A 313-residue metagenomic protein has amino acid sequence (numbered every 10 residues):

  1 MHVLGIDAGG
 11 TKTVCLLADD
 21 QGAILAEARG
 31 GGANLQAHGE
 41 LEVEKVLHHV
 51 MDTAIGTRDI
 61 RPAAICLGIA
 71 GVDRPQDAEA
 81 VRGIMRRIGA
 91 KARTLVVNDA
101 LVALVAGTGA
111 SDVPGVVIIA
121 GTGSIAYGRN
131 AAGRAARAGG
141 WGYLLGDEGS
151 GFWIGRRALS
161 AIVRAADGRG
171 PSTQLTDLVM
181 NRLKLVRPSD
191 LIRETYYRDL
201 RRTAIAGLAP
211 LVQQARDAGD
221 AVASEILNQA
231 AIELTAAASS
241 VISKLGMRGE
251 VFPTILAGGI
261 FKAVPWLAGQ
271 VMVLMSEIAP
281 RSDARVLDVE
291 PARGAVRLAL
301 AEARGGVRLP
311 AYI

Functional and structural regions predicted by a protein language model:
M1-G56, I60-P62, R86, A106-G115 (+1 more regions): ATP-binding/phosphotransfer module of carbohydrate and carboxylate kinases, centering on a glycine-rich
A8, K12-T13, G71-R74, S124-A126 (+6 more regions): Short, flexible micro-motifs
A64, R93-L95, P253: Proline-centered loop/turn at the N-terminus of a beta-strand
L67: Long C-terminal interaction/binding lobes of large macromolecular proteins
V72-S172, P310-Y312: Phosphate-binding/catalytic loop of phosphoryl-transfer enzymes
